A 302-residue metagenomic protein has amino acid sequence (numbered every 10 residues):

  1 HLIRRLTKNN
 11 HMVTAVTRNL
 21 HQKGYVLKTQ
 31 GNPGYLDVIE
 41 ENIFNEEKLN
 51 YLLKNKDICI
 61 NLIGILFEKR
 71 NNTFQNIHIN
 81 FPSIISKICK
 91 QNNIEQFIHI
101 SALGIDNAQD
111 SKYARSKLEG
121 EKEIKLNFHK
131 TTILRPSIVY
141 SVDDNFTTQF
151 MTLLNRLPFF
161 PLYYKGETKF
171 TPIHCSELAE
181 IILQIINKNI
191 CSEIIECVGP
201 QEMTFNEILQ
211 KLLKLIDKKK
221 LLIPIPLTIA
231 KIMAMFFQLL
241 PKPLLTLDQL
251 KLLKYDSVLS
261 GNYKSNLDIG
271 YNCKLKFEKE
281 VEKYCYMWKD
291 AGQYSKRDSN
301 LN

Functional and structural regions predicted by a protein language model:
H1-M12, V16: N-terminal Rossmann NAD(P)H-binding glycine-rich loop of SDR-like oxidoreductase domains
M12-T14, I65-L66, N76-N127, T132-S137: Conserved Rossmann-fold NAD(P)-dependent oxidoreductase catalytic core, especially the SDR/UDP-sugar
T17-H21, Q201: Residues in the short beta-alpha loop(s) of Rossmann-like NAD(P)-binding domains
H21, Y25, Q30-I84, I88-Q91 (+1 more regions): NAD(P)H-binding glycine-rich loop region in Rossmannoid oxidoreductase-like domains and their noncatalytic homologs
P33-L36, M151-Y164: A short C-terminal helix-loop "cap" of Rossmann-like NAD(P)-dependent dehydrogenase/epimerase domains
Q109-S111, T132-L153, T168-K169, M203: Flexible, glycine-rich beta-alpha linker
N145-F146, K165-I186, E193-E196: Substrate-positioning beta->alpha
I185-T246, G261-N302: Mid/C-terminal beta-alpha module of Rossmann-like enzyme folds, strongest in SDR-family dehydrogenases/epimerases
